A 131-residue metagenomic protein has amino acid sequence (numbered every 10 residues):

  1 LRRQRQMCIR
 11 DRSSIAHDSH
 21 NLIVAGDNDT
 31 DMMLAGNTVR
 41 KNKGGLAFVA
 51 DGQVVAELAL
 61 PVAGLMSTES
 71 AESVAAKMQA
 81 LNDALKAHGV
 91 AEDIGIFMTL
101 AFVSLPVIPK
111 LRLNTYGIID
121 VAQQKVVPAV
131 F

Functional and structural regions predicted by a protein language model:
L1-I9: Single conserved hydrophobic/aromatic residue that forms the stacking wall/gate of nucleotide- or nucleobase-binding
R10-A16: Short, flexible, solvent-exposed loop/turn segments with mixed acidic/basic and small polar residues
H17-N37: C-terminal substrate/ligand-recognition segments
D31, Q53, S67: Metallocofactor- and cofactor-centric catalytic cores in central/energy metabolism, strongly enriched
R40-A47: A common structural junction motif
V62-G64: Terminal amphipathic helices with adjacent charged low-complexity linkers/tails
S73-I96: Phosphate/diphosphate-binding loops
T99-F131: C-terminal regulatory domains involved in ligand/effector binding and gene-expression control
